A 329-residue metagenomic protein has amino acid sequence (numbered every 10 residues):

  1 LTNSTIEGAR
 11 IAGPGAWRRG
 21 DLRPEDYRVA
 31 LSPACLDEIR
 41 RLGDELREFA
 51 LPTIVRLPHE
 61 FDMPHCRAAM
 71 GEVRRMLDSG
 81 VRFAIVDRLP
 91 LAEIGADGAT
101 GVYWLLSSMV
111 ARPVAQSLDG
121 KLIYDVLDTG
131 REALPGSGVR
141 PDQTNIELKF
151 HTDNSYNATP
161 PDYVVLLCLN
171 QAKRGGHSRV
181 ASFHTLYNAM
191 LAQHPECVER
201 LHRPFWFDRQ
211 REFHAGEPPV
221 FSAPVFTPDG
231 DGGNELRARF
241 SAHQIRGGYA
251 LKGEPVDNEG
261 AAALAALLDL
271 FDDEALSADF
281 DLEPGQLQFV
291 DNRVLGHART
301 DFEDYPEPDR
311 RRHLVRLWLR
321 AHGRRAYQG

Functional and structural regions predicted by a protein language model:
L1-R67, G71-E72, D78-A84, R88-E93 (+4 more regions): Active-site environment of non-heme Fe oxygenases that use a 2-His-1-carboxylate facial triad
I94-G98: Short, conserved charged micro-motifs
T100-V114: A short alpha->loop->secondary-structure connector
L118-K121: Compositionally biased, low-complexity intrinsically disordered regions
